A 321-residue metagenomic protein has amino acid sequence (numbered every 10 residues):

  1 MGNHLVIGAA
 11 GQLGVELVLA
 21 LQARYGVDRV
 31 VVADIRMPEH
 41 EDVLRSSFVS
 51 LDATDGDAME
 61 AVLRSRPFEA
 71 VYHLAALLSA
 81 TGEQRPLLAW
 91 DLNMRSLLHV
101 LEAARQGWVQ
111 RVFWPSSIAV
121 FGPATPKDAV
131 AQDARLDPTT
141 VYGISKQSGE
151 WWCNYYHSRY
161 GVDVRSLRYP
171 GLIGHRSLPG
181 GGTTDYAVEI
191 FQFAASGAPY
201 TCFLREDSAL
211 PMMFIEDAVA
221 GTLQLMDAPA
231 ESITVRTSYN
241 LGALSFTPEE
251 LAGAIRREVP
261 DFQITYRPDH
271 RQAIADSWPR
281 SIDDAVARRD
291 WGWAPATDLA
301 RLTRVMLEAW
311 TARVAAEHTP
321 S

Functional and structural regions predicted by a protein language model:
H4-A23: N-terminal Rossmann NAD(P)H-binding glycine-rich loop of SDR-like oxidoreductase domains
A53-L92: NAD(P)H-binding glycine-rich loop region in Rossmannoid oxidoreductase-like domains and their noncatalytic homologs
E83, S166-P179, E189-M213, D217: A conserved pocket-lining segment of Rossmann-fold NAD(P)-dependent short-chain dehydrogenase/reductase
L98-V141: Conserved Rossmann-fold NAD(P)-dependent oxidoreductase catalytic core, especially the SDR/UDP-sugar
S116-S117, E150-R176: Conserved beta-loop-beta element that borders a ligand/cofactor-binding pocket
G122, D137-T140, R165-T184: Flexible, glycine-rich beta-alpha linker
Q147, Y160, L172-V188, F203 (+2 more regions): Glycine/proline-rich active-site loop of Rossmann-fold NAD(P)-dependent oxidoreductases
A198, F203-E206, L210-S321: C-terminal substrate-binding subdomain of Rossmann-fold SDR/epimerase-dehydratase oxidoreductases
